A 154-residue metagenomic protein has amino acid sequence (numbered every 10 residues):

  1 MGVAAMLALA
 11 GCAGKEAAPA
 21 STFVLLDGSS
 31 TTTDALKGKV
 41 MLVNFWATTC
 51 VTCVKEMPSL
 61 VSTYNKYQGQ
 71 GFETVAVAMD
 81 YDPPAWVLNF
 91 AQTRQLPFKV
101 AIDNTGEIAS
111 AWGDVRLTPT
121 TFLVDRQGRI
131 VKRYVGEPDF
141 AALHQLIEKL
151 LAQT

Functional and structural regions predicted by a protein language model:
M1-A10: Sec-dependent bacterial lipoprotein signal peptides
L9-D34: N-terminal "domain-start" segment that seeds a small globular fold
A18-P19, M41, T118-P119: Short loop/turn microsegments at loop-to-beta-strand junctions
T32-V54: Short active-site neighborhood of thiol/selenol oxidoreductases, capturing the structured segment around
K37-K39, G69, P97: Active-site acidic short loop of glycosyltransferases
L42-V43, T74, T121: Hydrophobic beta-strand anchors of alpha/beta hydrolase catalytic cores
V54-R94, N104-S110: Structural microenvironment flanking redox-active thiols in thiol-disulfide oxidoreductases
N89-P97, N104-E148: Thiol/disulfide oxidoreductase modules built on the thioredoxin-like
